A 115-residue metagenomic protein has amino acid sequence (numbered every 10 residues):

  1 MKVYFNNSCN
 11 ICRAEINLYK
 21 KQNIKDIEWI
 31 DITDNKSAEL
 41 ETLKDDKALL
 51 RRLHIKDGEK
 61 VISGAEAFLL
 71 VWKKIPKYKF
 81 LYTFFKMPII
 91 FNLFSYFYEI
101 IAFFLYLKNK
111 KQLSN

Functional and structural regions predicted by a protein language model:
M1, D31, D45-K47: Poly-acidic low-complexity segments
M1-K25, F97: Local sequence-structure signature of Cys/Sec-based thiol-disulfide redox active-site neighborhoods
I27-A38: Thiol-based oxidoreductase modules, predominantly thioredoxin-like and allied folds used for disulfide exchange
A38-N115: Thiol/selenol-based redox catalytic cores and closely related redox-interacting motifs
